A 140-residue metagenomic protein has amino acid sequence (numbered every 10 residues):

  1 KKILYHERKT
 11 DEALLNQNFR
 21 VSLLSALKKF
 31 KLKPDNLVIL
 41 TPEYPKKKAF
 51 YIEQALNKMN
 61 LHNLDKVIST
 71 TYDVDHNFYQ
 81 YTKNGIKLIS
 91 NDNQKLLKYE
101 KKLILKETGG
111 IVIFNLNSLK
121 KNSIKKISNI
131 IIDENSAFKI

Functional and structural regions predicted by a protein language model:
K1-L32: Conserved N-terminal catalytic core of the sugar/cofactor nucleotidyltransferase
N16-V21, S25, P42-D133: Conserved core of the sugar-phosphate nucleotidyltransferase
K29-D35, L61-H62: Glycine-rich phosphate-binding loop signature in dinucleotide/nucleotide-binding domains
L32-P45: Short beta-strand-to-loop acidic/aromatic patch adjacent to the donor-nucleotide binding site
D133-K139: Active-site donor/metal-binding and catalytic loop motifs of nucleotide-sugar-dependent glycosylation enzymes
